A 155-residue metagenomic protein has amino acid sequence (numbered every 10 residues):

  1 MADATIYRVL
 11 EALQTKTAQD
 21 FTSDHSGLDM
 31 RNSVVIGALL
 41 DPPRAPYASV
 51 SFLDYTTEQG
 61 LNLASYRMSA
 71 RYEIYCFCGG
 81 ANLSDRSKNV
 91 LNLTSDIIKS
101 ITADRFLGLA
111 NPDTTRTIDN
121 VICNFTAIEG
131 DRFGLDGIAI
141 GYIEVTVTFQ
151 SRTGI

Functional and structural regions predicted by a protein language model:
M1-D41, S49-I155: Charged, amphipathic alpha-helical segments and their flanking helix caps
